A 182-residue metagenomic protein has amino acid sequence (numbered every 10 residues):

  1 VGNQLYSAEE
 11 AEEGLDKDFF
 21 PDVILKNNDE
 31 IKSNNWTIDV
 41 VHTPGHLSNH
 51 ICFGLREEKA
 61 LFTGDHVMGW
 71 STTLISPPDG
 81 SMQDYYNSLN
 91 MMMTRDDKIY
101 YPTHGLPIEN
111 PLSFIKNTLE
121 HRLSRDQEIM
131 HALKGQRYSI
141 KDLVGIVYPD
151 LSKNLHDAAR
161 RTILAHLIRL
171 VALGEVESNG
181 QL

Functional and structural regions predicted by a protein language model:
N3-V23, T37-D126: Metallo-beta-lactamase
P21-D22, N35, I163, L182: Generic preference for hydrophobic/aromatic residues in regular secondary structure cores
L25-N27: A short, compositionally biased
D29-S33: Short acidic-hydrophobic surface loop/beta-edge motif
N34, R56, N179-Q181: Structural motif
E128-L182: C-terminal regulatory/interaction regions
